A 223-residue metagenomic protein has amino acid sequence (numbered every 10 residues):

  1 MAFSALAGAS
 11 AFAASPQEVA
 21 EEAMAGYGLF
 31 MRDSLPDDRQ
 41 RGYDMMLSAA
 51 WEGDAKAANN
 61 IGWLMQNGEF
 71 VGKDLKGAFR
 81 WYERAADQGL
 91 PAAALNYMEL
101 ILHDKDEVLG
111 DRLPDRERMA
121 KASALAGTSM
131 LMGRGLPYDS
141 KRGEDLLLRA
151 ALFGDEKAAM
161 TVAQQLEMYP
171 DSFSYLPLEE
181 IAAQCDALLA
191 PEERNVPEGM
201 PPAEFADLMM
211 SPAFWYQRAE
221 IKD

Functional and structural regions predicted by a protein language model:
M1-A7: Bacterial N-terminal signal peptides
E21-D37, S48: Alpha-helical segment of the N-proximal tetratricopeptide repeat
M24-M31, N60-N67, N96-D104, S123 (+2 more regions): Hydrophobic face of amphipathic alpha-helices that form TPR/SEL1-like repeat modules and related alpha-solenoid
R32-D37, W51, E69-K73, D87 (+4 more regions): Short coil/turn and helix-start
M168-D223: Terminal, low-structured helical/coil segments at or just beyond the last alpha-helical repeat
